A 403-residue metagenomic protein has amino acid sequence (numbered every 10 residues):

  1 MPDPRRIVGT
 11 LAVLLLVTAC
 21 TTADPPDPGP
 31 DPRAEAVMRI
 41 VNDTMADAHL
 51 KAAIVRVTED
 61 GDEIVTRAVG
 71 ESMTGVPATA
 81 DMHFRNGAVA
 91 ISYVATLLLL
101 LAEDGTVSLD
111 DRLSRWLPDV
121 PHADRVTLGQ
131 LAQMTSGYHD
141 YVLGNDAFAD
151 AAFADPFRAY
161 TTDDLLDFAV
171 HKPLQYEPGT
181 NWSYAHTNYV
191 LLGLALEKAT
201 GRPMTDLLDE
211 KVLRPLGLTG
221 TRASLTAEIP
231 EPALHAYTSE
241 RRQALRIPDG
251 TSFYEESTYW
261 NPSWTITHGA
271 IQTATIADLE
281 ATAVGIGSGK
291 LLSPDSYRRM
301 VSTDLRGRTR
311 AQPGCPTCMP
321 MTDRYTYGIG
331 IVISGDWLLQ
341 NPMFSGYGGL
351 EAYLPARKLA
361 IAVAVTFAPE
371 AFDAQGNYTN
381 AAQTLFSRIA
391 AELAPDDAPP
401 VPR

Functional and structural regions predicted by a protein language model:
M1-P25: Secretory targeting and sorting signals
C20-R67, R202, D209-E210, P248-R403: Catalytic loop of the DD-peptidase/beta-lactamase superfamily, centered on the K-T-G motif and neighboring
R39, S92-T96, D111, V190 (+2 more regions): A generic alpha-helix surface/boundary motif
A48-A52, G75-L131, Y176-T187, T267 (+1 more regions): Short active-site loop at a secondary-structure junction that contains or immediately precedes the catalytic residue(s)
T58, E71, D111-D119, N145-A152 (+1 more regions): Short linear capping/connector segments at secondary-structure termini
D60, S72-T74, S136-G137: Solvent-exposed coil/turn segments that connect beta secondary-structure elements in extracytoplasmic/periplasmic
R67-A68, R85: N-terminal carbohydrate-binding/catalytic regions of secreted carbohydrate-active enzymes
R125-W337: Short, surface-exposed loop or secondary-structure junction motifs that flank catalytic or metal-binding residues
